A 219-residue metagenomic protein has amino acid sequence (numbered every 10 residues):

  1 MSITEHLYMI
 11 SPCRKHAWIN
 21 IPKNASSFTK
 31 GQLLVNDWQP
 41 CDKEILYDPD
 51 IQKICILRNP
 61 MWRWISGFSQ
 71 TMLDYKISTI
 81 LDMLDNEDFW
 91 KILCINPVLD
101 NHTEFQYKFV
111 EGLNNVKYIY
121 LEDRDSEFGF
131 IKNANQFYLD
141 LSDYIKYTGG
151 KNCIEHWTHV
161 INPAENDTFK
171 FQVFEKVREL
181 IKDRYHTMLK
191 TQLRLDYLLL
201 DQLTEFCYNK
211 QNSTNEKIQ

Functional and structural regions predicted by a protein language model:
M1-Q219: Membrane-interface amphipathic segments in extracytoplasmic regions
